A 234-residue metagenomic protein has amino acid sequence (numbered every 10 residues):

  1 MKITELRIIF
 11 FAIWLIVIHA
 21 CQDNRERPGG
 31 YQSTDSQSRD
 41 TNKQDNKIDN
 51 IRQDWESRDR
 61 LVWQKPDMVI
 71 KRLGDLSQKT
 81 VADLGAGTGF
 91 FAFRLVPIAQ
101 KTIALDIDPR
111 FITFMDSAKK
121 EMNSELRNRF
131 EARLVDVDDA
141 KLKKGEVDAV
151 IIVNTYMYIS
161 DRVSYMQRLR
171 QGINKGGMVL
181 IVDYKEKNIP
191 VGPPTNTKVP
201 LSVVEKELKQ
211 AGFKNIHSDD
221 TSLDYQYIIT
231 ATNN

Functional and structural regions predicted by a protein language model:
I18-A20: C-terminal motif of bacterial Sec signal peptides marking the signal peptidase cleavage site
R60-K79: Conserved alpha-helix/loop element of class I SAM-dependent methyltransferases that forms part of the SAM/SAH-binding
A82, A86-A140: Class I SAM-dependent methyltransferase SAM/SAH-binding core
A140-V150: A short acidic, Gly/Pro-enriched loop at the edge of an enzyme's catalytic core that lines a small-molecule cofactor
D148-R162: A short SAM/SAH-binding and catalytic strip from SAM-dependent methyltransferases
V163-M178: A short glycine-rich, Lys/Arg-flanked "PGG" loop and its adjoining helix->strand segment in the class I
L180-E205: Conserved class I S-adenosyl-L-methionine
T221-N234: Core SAM-dependent methyltransferase catalytic element
